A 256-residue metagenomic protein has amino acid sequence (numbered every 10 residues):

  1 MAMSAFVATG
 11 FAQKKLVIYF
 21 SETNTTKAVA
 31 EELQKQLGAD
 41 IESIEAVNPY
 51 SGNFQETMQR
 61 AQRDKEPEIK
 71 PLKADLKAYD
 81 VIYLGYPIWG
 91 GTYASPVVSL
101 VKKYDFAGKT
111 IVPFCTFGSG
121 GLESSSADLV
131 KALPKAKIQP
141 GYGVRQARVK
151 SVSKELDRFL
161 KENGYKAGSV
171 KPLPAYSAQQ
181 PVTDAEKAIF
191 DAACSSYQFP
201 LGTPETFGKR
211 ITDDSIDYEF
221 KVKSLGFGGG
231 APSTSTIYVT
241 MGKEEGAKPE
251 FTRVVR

Functional and structural regions predicted by a protein language model:
M1-Q13: Bacterial Sec-dependent N-terminal signal peptides
A12-L84, G91, V98, K102 (+4 more regions): N-terminal beta1-alpha1-beta2 submodule of the flavodoxin-like/Rossmannoid cofactor-binding fold
G91-T92, S224-T236: Short, cysteine-centered beta-strand-loop-beta hairpins and adjacent loop/turn segments enriched in charged/polar
V112-S151: Short, glycine-/small-residue-rich phosphate/pyrophosphate-handling segment
A136, Q180, P232-R256: Compact beta-sheet-dominated globular domain cores
R145-A167: C-terminal helix of von Willebrand factor
E162-Q198: N-terminal trafficking/processing presequences and adjacent post-cleavage segments of proteins routed to secretion
